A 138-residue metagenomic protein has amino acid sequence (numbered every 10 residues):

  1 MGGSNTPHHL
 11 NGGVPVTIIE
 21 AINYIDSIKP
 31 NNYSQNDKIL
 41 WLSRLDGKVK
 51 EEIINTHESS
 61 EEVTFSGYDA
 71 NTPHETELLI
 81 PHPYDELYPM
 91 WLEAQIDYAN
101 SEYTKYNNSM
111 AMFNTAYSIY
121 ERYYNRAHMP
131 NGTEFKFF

Functional and structural regions predicted by a protein language model:
G2-E77, T115-F138: Conserved short "hinge" loops at termini or chain/domain junctions
N32-Y33, A99-Y103: Charged, low-complexity interaction regions
D37, Y84-D85, K105: Generic detector of ordered secondary-structure context
I39-L40, N107-A111: Short, charged, amphipathic alpha-helical segments
E77-E86: Structural motif
E86-Y98: Short, hydrophobic/amphipathic alpha-helical patches that form generic packing surfaces within helical domains
I96, E102, M110-N114, N131: Generic alpha-helical propensity signal that fires on short helical segments and nearby coil/disordered stretches
